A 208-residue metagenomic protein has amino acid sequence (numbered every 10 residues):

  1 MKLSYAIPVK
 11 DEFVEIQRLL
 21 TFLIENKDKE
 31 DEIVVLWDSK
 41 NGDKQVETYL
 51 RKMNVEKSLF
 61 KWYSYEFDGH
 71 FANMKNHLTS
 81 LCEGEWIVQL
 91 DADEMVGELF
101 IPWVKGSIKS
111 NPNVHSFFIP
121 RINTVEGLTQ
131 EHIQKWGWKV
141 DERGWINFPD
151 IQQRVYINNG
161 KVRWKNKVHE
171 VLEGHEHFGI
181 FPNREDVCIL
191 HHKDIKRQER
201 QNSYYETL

Functional and structural regions predicted by a protein language model:
L3-E12, L19, N26, L36: A conserved hydrophobic helix/loop-capping motif in glycosyltransferases and polysaccharide synthases
Q17-I24, S80: Amphipathic, non-transmembrane alpha-helical secondary structure
T21-S64: Acidic donor-binding segment of Leloir-type glycosyltransferases
D38, L90-D91, L99: Active-site acidic Asp-centered loop
Y63-F71: Short, acidic/glycine-rich phosphate-metal binding loop used to engage nucleotide
F71-T79, M95-L208: Catalytic-site signature of metal-activated, phosphate-bearing donor transferases, centered on the GT-A/GT-A-like
I87: Short aromatic/hydrophobic "clamp" motif used to bind/position activated sugar donors
